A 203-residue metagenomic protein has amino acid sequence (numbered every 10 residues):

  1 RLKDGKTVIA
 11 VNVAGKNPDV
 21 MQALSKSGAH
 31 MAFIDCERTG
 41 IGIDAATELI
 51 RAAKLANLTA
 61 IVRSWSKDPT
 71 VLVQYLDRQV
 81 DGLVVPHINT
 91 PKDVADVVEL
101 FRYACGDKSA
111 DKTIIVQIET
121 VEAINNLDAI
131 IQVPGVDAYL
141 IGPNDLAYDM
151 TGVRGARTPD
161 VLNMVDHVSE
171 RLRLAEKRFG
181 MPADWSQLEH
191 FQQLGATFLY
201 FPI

Functional and structural regions predicted by a protein language model:
R1-I203: Expand to "…catalyze enediolate/carbanion chemistry for C-C bond making/breaking, isomerization, decarboxylation
